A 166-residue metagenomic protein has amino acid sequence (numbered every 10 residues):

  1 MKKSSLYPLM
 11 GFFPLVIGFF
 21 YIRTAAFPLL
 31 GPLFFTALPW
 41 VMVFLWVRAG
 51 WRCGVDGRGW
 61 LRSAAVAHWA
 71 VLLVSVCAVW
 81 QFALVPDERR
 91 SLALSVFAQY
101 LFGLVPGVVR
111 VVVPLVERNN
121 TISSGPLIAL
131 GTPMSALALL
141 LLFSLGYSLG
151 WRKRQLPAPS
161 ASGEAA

Functional and structural regions predicted by a protein language model:
M1-A49: Transmembrane alpha-helical insertion/packing segments
P8-F13, M42, G59-W80, A166: Transmembrane alpha-helical segments of multi-pass membrane proteins
I17-L29, W51-C53, C77-D87, V116: Juxtamembrane "helix-exit" motif on the non-cytosolic side of transmembrane helices
I22-F34, P86-S91, T121-I128: Membrane-helix interface and helix-disruption motif detector
L38-W46, S135-Y147: Hydrophobic cores of alpha-helical transmembrane segments in multi-pass inner/ER membrane proteins, independent
L84-V113: Juxtamembrane non-transmembrane "cap" segments at the membrane-aqueous interface of multi-pass membrane proteins
L115-L141: Individual transmembrane alpha-helix segments
R154-A166: Short, highly charged, low-complexity non-transmembrane loops/tails of multi-pass membrane proteins
